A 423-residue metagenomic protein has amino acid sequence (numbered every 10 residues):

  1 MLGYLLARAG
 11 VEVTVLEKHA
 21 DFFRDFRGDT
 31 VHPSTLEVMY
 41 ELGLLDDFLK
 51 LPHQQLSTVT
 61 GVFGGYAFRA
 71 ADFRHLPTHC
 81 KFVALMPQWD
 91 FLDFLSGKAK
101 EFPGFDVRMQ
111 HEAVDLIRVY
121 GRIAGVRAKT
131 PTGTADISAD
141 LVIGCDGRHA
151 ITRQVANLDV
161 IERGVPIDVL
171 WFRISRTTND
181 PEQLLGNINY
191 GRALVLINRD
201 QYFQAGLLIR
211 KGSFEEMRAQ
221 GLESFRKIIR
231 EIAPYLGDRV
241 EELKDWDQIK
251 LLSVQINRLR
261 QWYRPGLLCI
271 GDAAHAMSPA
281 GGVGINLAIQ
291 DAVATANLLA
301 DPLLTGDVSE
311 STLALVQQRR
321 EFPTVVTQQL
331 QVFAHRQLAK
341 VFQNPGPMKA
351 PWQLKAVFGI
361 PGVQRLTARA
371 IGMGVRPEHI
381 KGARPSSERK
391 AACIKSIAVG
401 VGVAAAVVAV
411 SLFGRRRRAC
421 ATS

Functional and structural regions predicted by a protein language model:
L5-R27: Glycine-rich FAD pyrophosphate-binding loop
V15-L16, G144, I270: Generic enzyme active-site microenvironment
H32-K100, I117-Y120: Active-site-adjacent segment of FAD-dependent monooxygenases/related oxidoreductases
K100-V114: A conserved beta-strand/loop element that lines the FAD pocket in flavoprotein oxidoreductases
V114, G121-D136, L141-V254, R258-Y263: Conserved FAD-binding catalytic core of PHBH/FMO-like flavoproteins
A193, V254-L259, A274-N286, F322 (+1 more regions): Glycine-rich phosphate/pyrophosphate-binding beta-alpha loops
L252-C269, V325-V326, Q343: FAD-binding beta-loop-beta segment adjacent to the flavin cofactor pocket
N297-S423: C-terminal helical "tail/cap" subdomain of flavin- and related membrane-associated enzymes
